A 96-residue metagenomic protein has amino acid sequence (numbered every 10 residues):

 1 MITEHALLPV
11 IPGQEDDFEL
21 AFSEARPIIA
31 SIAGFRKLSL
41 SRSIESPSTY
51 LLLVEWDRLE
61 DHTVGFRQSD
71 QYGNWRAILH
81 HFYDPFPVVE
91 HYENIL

Functional and structural regions predicted by a protein language model:
I2, S39-S46, L51, R76-L96: Glycine-rich beta-strand-turn "strand-cap" elements at beta-sheet edges
T3-L7: Active-site-flanking beta-strand signature of metal-NTP-handling nucleotidyl enzymes and homologous cyclase-like
P9-L20: Short, surface-exposed ligand-recognition loops at beta-strand->loop->(often short) alpha-helix junctions that present
I11-G13, S43-E45, D57-L59, L96: Short coil/turn motifs at secondary-structure junctions
E19, S23, S69-D70: Conserved GNAT-fold acetyl-CoA-binding loop/helix
P27-A33, E55-V88: An amphipathic, aromatic/His-enriched active-site/gating alpha helix that lines ligand/cofactor pockets
